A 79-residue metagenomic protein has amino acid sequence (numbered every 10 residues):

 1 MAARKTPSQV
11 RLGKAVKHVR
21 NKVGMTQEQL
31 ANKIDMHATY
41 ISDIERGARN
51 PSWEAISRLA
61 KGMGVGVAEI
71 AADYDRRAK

Functional and structural regions predicted by a protein language model:
M1-R11, R76-K79: A detector for short, charged/polar N-terminal pre-domain segments
V10, A38, W53-I56: Short alpha-helical elements of helix-turn-helix
V10, N21-K22, N50: Short amphipathic helical patch at the helix-1/turn junction of helix-turn-helix
K14-K33, R58, M63: Short basic helix-loop element that most often maps to the first helix and adjoining turn of HTH DNA-binding modules
V16, L30-A31, I41-I44, I70: Conserved hydrophobic/aromatic packing and binding residues within compact polymer-binding modules
D35-N50: Recognition helix of helix-turn-helix/homeodomain-like DNA-binding domains that insert into the DNA major groove
A48-K61: Short, basic-rich loop-to-helix N-cap that marks the start of a DNA-contacting helix
K61, E69-K79: Short, charged recognition helix plus adjacent turn of helix-turn-helix-like nucleic-acid-binding domains
